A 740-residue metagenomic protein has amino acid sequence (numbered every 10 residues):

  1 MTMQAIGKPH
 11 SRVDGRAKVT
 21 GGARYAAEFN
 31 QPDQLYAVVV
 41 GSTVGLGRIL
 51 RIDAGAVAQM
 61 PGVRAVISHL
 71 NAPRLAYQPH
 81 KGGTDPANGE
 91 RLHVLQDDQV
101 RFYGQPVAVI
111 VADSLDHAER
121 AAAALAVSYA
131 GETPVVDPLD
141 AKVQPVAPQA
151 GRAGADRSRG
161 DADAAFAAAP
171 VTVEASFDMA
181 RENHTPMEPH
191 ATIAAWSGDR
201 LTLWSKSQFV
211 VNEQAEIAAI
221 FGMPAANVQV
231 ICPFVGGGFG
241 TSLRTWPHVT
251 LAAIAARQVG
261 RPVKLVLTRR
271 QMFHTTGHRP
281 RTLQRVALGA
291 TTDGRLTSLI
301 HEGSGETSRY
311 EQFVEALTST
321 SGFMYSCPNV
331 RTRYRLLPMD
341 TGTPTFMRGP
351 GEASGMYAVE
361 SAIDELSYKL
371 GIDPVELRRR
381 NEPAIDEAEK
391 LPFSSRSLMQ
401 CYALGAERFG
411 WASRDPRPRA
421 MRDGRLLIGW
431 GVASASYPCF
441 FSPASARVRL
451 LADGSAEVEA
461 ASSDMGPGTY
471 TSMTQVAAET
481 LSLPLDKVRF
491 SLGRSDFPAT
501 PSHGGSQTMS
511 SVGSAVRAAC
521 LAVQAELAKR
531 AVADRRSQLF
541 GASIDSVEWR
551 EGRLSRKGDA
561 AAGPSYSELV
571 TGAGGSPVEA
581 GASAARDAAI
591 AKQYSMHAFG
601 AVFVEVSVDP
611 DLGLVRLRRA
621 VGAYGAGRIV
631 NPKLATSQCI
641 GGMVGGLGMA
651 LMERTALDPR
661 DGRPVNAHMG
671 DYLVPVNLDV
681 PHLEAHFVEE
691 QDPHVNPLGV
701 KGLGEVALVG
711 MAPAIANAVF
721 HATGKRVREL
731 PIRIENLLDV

Functional and structural regions predicted by a protein language model:
M1-G151, T172-A175, H248, Q258: Flexible, low-hydrophobicity surface segments
K8, D14-A17, T84, A153-T192 (+3 more regions): Glycine-rich loop/linker segments at domain edges
V13-A17, A123-V136, Q208, A215 (+4 more regions): Extended active-site and interfacial segments that coordinate phosphate-rich ligands in large catalytic machineries
Q59-M60, H69-L70, G222-N227, R257-V263 (+5 more regions): C-terminal catalytic domains of large/alpha subunits in multi-subunit enzymes
A76-K81, A121-A124, Q214-E216, F239-T245 (+10 more regions): Short acidic, glycine/serine/threonine-rich loops at helix termini
H80-G82, A167-E182, L265-M272, R425-S434 (+1 more regions): Short Pro/Gly-enriched beta-strand edge/turn motifs at strand-loop
A162-F221, G305, E315, G429-S455 (+2 more regions): Conserved beta-alpha junction segments in alpha/beta enzyme cores
E213, C232-F234, F239-N329: Conserved beta-strand/loop scaffold segments within soluble protein domains that form the structured core and edges
